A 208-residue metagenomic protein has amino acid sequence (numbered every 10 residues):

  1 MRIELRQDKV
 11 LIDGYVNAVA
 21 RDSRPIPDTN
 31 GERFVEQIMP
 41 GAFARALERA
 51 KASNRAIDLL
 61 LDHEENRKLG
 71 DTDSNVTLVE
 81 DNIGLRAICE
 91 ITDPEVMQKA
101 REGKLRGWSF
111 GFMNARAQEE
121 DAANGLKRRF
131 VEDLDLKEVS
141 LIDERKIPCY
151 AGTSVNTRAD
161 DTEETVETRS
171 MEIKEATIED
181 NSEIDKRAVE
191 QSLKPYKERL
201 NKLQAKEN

Functional and structural regions predicted by a protein language model:
M1-K51, N156, V166-K186, Q191: Polar/acidic, low-complexity leader/linker segments enriched in S/T/G and N/D
I3, L11-D13, N75-E172: Residue microenvironments linked to proteolytic maturation and disulfide-stabilized extracellular modules
Y15-N17, L60-E64, E90: Acidic/polar N-terminal loop/beta-strand segments that form early-domain functional surfaces
D22-S23, R67-K68, A117-E119: Flexible loop/turn segments at secondary-structure boundaries
E32-G41, R55-I57, K127-E132: Glycine-rich, flexible loop segments associated with nucleotide phosphate handling
S53-R67, W108: Short conserved beta-strand and strand-loop elements enriched in small hydrophobics with frequent Asp/Gly
L69-S74: A structural microfeature
I142-N208: Protruding loop/beta-arch "assembly-hinge" segments enriched in small, turn-prone residues
